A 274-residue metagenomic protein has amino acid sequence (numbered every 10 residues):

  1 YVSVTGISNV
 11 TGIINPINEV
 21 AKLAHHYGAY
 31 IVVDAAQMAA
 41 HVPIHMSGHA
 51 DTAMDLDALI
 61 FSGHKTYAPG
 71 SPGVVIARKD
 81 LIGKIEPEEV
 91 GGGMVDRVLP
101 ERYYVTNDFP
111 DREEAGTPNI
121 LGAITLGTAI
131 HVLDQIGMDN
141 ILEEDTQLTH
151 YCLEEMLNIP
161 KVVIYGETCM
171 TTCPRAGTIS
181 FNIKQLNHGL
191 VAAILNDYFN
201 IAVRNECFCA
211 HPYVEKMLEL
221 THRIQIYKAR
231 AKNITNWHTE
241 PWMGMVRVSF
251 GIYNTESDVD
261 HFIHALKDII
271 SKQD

Functional and structural regions predicted by a protein language model:
Y1-D274: Pyridoxal 5′-phosphate
